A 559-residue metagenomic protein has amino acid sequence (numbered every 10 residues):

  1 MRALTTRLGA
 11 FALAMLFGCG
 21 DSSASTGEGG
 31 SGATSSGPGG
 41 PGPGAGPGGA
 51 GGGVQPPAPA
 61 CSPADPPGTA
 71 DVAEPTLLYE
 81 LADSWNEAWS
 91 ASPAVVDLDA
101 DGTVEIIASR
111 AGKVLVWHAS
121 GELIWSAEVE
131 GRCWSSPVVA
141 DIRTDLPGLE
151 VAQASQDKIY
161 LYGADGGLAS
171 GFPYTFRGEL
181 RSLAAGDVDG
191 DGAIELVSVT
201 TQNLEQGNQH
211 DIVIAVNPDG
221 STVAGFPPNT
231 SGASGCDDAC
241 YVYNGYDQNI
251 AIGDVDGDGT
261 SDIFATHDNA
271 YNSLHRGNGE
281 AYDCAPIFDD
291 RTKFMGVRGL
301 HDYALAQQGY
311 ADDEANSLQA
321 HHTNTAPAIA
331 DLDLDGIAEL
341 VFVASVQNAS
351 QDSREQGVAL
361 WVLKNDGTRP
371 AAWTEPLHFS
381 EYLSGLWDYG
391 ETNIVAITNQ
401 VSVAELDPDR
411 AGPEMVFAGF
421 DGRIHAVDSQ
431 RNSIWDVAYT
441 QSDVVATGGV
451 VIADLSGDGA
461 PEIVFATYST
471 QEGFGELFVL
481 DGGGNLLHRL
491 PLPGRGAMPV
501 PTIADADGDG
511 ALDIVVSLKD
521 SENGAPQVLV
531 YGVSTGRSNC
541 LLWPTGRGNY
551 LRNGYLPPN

Functional and structural regions predicted by a protein language model:
M1-L4, L8, A14-A58: Ser/Thr-rich, Pro/Gly/Ala-heavy low-complexity intrinsically disordered linkers and tails of secreted extracellular
A12-A14, S521-E522: Low-complexity, intrinsically disordered tandem-repeat tracts enriched in small/polar residues
G53-N559: Extracytoplasmic/lumenal domain signature
